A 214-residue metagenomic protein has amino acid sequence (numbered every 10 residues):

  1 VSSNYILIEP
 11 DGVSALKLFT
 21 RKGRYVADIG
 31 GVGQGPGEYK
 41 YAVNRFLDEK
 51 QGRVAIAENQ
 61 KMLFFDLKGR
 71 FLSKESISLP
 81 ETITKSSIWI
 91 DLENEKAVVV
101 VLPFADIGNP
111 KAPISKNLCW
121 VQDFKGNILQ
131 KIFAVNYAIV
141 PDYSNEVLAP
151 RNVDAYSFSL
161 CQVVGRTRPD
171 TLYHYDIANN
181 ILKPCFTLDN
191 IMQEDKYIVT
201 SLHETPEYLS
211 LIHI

Functional and structural regions predicted by a protein language model:
V1-S14: Beta-strand-rich domains and repeat architectures in extracellular enzymes and scaffolds, especially beta-propellers
S3-N4, K50-G52, N94-E95, P206-E207: Short coil/turn segments that connect the beta-strands within blades of beta-propeller domains
I6-L7, R53-A55, V98, S210: Conserved beta-propeller blade signature
D11-G12, A57, G108-S115, V164-R168: Short, solvent-exposed loop/turn segments at conserved positions within beta-propeller repeat blades
K17-G31, L63-S78, P113-A138, T171-M192: Surface-exposed loop/turn elements that mediate protein-protein interactions on large endomembrane-trafficking
R24-Q51, L79-P80: Blade-loop segments of beta-propeller domains
K40-R45, T82-D91, V140-L148, E194-S201: Repeated scaffold domains used in trafficking and secretory/extracellular systems, primarily beta-propellers
I212-I214: Conserved small/polar residues in nucleotide/adenosyl-binding loops
